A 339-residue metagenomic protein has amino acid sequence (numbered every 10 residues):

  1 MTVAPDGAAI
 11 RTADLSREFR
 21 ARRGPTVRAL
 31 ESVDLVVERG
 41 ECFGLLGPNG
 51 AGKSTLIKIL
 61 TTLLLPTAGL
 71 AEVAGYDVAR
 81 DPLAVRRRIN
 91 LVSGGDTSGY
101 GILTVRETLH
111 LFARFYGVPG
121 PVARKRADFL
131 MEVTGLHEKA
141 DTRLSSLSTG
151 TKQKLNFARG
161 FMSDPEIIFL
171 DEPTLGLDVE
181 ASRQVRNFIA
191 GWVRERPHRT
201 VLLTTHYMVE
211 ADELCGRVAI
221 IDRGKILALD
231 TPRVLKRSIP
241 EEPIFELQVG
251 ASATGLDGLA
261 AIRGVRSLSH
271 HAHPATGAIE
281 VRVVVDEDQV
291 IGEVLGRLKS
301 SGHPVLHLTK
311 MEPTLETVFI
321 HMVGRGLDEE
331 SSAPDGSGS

Functional and structural regions predicted by a protein language model:
T2-I10, E18-S32, P82: A short, flexible loop at the N-terminus of ABC-type nucleotide-binding domains that lies
T61: Helix-to-loop junction immediately C-terminal to a conserved catalytic motif
N90, H110, R114, P121-K139: Conserved ABC ATPase "signature" region
L103-T104: Ser/Thr at beta->alpha junctions that act as helix N-caps
D164: Conserved catalytic motifs of ABC-family nucleotide-binding domains
I168-E172: Catalytic Walker B motif of ABC-type/P-loop ATPase nucleotide-binding domains
A190-V285: ABC transporter nucleotide-binding domain
